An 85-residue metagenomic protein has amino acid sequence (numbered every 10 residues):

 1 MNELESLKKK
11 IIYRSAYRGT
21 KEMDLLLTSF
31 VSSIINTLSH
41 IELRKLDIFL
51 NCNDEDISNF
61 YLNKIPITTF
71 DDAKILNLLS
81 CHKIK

Functional and structural regions predicted by a protein language model:
N2-L43, D47-K85: Positively charged, polar, low-complexity stretches
